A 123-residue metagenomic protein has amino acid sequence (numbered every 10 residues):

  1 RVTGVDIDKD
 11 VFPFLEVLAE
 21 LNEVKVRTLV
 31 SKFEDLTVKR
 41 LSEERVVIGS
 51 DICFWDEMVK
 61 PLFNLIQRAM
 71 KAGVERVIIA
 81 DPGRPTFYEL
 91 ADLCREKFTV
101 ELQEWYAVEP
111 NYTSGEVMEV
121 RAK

Functional and structural regions predicted by a protein language model:
R1-K123: S-adenosylmethionine-dependent methyltransferases
